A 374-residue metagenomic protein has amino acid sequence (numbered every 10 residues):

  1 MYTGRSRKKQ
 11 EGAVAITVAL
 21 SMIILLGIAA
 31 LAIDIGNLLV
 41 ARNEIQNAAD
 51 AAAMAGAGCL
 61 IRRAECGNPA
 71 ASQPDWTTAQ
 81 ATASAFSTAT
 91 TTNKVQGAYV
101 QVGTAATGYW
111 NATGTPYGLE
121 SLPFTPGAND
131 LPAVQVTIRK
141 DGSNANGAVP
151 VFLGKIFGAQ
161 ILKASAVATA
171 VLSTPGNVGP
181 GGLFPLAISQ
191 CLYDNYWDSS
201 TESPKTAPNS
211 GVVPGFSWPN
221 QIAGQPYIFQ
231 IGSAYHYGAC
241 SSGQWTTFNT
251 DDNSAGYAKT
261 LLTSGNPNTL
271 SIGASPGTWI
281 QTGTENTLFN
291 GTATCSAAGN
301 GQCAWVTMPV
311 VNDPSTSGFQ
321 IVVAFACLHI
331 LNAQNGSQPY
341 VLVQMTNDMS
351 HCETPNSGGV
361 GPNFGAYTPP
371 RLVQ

Functional and structural regions predicted by a protein language model:
M1-A85: Alpha-helical assembly-interface signal, strongest on the long, hydrophobic N-terminal helix that forms
E65-S84, T88, Q96-Q374: N-linked glycosylation sequons
